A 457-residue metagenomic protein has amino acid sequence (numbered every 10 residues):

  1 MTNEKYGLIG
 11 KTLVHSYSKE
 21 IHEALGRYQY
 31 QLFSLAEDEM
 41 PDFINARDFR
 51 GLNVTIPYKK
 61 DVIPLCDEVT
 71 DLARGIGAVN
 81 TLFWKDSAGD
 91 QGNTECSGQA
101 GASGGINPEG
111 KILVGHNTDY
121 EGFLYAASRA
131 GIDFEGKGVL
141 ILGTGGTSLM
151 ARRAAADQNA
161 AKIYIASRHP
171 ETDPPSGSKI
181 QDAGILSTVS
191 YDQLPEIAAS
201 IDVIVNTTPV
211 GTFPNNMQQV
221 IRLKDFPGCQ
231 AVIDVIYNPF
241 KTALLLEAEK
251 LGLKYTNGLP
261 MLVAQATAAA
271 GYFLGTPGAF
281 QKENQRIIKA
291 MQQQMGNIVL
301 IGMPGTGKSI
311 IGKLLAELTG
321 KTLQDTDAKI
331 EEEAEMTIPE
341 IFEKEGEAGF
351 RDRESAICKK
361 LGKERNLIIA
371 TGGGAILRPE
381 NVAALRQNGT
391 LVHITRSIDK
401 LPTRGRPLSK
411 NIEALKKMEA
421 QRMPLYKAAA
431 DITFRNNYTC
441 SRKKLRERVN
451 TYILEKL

Functional and structural regions predicted by a protein language model:
T2-I132, P239-K241, L245-E247, L251-K254 (+1 more regions): Phosphate/diphosphate ligand-binding glycine-rich loop within oxidoreductases
G10, N117-Y120, A127, G136-A156 (+2 more regions): Glycine-rich adenosine-cofactor-binding loop
A160-I180, D327-A334: NAD(P)-binding Rossmann-fold cofactor-contacting core
G184-Y255, A375-N381: Rossmann-like adenosine-cofactor binding region
V235-G296: Adenosine-phosphate binding glycine-rich loop
N284-Q293, L314, L318, T390 (+1 more regions): NTP-dependent small-molecule kinase module
D325-R386: ATP-dependent small-molecule kinase phosphotransfer cores that center on conserved nucleotide phosphate-binding segments
N388-L425, A429: A glycine- and Lys/Arg-enriched "phosphate-lid" helix/loop adjacent to the NTP-binding pocket of small-molecule kinases
